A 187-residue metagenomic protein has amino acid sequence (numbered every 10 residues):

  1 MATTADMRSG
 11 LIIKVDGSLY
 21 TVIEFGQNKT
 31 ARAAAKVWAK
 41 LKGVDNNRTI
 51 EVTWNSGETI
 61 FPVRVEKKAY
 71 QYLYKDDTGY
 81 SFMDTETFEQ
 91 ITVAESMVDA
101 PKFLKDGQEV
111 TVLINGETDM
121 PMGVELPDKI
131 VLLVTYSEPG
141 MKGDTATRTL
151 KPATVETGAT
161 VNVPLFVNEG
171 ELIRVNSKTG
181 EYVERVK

Functional and structural regions predicted by a protein language model:
A2-E156, T160-K187: Acidic-enriched and Gly/Ser
